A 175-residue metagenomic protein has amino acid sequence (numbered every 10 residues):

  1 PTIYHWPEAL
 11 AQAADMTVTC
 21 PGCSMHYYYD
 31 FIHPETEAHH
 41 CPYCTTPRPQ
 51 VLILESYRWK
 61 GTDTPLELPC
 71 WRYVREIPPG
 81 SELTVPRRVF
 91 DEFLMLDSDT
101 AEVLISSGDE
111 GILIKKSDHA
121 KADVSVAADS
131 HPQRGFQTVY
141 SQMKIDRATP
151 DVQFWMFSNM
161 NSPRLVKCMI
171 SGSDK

Functional and structural regions predicted by a protein language model:
P1-V18, P49: Terminal C-lobe "cap" of eukaryotic-type protein kinase domains
W6, A101-S106, E110-K115, A120-V124: Short hydrophobic/aromatic patches on the structural cores and recognition surfaces of FHA
A13-M16, H33-E37: Residue-level signal for mature regions of secreted extracellular proteins and peptides
M16-M25, I53-S56: Disulfide-bonded cysteine-rich modules in secreted/extracellular proteins, activating on the conserved Cys frameworks
C20-C23, A38-C44: Short cysteine-rich clusters marking metal-coordination/redox-active sites
H26-E35, R48-Q50: Cys/His-rich microdomains that often coordinate metals
V51-D109, T138-V139, N161-S162: N-terminal beta-hairpin/loop module of FHA
K116-H119, S125-K175: C-terminal boundary/linker segments immediately following FHA domains
